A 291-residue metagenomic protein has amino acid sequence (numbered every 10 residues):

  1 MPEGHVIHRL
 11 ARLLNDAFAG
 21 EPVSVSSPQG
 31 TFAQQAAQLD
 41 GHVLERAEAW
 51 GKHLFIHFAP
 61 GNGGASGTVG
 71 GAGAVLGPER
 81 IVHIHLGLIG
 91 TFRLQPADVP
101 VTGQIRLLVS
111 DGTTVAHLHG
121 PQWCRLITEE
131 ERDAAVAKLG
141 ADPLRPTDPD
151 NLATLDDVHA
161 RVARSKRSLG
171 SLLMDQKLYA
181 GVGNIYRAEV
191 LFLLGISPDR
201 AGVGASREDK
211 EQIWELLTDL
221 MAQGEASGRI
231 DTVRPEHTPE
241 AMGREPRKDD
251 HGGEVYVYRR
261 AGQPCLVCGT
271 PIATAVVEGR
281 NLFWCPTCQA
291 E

Functional and structural regions predicted by a protein language model:
M1-I127: Gly/Gly-Pro- and Ser/Thr-rich, intrinsically disordered tail segments characteristic of DNA damage-repair and tolerance
E3-V6, L10, A19, R132-A135 (+5 more regions): Alpha-helical structural motif
P22-Q35, G67, R161-E291: Basic, nucleic-acid-binding surfaces and adjacent catalytic neighborhoods in DNA/RNA-processing proteins
V69-G195, A201-G204, I213: Phosphate/anion-contacting hairpin/loop surfaces
